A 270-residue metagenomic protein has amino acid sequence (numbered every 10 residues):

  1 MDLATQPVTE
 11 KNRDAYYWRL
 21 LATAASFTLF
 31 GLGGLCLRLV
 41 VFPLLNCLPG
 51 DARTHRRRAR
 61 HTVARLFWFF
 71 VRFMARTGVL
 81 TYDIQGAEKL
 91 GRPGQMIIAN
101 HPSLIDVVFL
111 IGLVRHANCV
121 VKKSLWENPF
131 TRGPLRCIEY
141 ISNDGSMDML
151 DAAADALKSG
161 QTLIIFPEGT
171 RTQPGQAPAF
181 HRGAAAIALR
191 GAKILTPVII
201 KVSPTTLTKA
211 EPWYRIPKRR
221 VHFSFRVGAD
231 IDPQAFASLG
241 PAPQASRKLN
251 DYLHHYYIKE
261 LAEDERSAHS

Functional and structural regions predicted by a protein language model:
D2-R13, L20, M147-S270: Non-catalytic C-terminal accessory region of glycerolipid acyltransferases and related lyso-lipid remodeling enzymes
T9-D83, G133: A transmembrane-helix-recognition feature enriched in membrane-embedded lipid enzymes and envelope glyco-/phospholipid
F42-V63, T77, G91-G145: Catalytic core of membrane glycerolipid acyltransferases/transacylases, capturing the structured, soluble-facing
V71, L110, T131, A153-A154 (+1 more regions): Short amphipathic alpha-helical segments and helix-helix/interface helices
M74-A75, L135, A156, A188: A generic structural signal for well-ordered alpha-helical segments
R76-I84, N143-M147, L207-A210: Short gly/ser/thr-rich secondary-structure transition/capping motifs
G86-L90: Glycine-rich helix-loop-beta junction characteristic of Rossmann-like nucleotide cofactor-binding loops
